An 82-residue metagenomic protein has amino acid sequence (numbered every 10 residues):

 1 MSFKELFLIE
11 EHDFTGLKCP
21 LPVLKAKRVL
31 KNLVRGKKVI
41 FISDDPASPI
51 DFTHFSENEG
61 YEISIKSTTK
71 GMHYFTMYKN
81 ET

Functional and structural regions predicted by a protein language model:
M1-F7: Short, compositionally biased "basic patch" segments
F7-T15, I40: Short amphipathic
I9, A47-I50, T69-K70: Alpha-helical structural elements
L17, P46, N80-T82: Generic structural motif
P20-Y61, I65: Amphipathic, hydrophobic secondary-structure cores in small proteins
F55-T82: C-terminal structural segments of small proteins and small subunits
